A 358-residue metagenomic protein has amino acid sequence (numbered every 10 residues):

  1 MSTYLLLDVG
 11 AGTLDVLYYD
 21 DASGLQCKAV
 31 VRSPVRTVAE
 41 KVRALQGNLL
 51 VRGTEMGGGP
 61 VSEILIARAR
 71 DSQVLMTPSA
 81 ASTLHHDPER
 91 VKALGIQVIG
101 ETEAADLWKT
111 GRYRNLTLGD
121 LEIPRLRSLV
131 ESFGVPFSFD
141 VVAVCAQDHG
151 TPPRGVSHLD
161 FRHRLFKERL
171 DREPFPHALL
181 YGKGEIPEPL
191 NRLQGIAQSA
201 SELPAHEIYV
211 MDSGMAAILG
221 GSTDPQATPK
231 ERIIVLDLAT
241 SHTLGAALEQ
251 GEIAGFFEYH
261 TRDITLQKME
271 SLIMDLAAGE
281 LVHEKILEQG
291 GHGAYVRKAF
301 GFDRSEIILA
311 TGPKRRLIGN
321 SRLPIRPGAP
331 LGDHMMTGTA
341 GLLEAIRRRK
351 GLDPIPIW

Functional and structural regions predicted by a protein language model:
M1-L5, V9-A11, L17-I233, Y259-L266 (+1 more regions): Nucleotide/phosphate-binding catalytic cleft detector across ATP-hydrolyzing and phosphate-transferring enzymes
D8, L236-D237, A246-A247: Well-ordered beta-strand positions
L14-Y18, T243-A247: Short beta-strand scaffold segments in enzyme catalytic cores
D20-A22, L248-E252: Short acidic-glycine loop/turn motifs at beta-strand connectors
T228-E231, L238-S241, L248: Short gly/pro-enriched beta-turn/loop segments at secondary-structure junctions
S241-H242, E249, R262-E270: Redox- and metal-dependent alpha/beta enzyme cores, enriched for Fe-S-associated oxidoreductases and cofactor-handling
I253-E258: C-terminal catalytic subdomain
E270-K285: Intrinsically disordered, low-complexity segments enriched in Gly and acidic/Ser/Thr residues that form flexible
